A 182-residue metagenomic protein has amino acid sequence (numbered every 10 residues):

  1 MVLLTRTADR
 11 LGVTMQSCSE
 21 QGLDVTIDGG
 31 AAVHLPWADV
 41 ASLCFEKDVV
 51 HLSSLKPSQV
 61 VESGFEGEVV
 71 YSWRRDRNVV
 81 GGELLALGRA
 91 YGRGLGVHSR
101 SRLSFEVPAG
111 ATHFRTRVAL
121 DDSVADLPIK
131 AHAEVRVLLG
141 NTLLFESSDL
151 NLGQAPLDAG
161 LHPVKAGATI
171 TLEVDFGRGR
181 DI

Functional and structural regions predicted by a protein language model:
M1-L4, G29-I182: Gly-Asp-aromatic-enriched flexible segments
A8: A short, glycine-centered helix-capping/turn motif at helix boundaries that positions DNA-contacting or catalytic
L11-M15: Short beta-strand-centered aromatic/proline hotspots
S17-S19: A generic structural motif
Q21-D24: Short aromatic-glycine-enriched beta-strand elements
